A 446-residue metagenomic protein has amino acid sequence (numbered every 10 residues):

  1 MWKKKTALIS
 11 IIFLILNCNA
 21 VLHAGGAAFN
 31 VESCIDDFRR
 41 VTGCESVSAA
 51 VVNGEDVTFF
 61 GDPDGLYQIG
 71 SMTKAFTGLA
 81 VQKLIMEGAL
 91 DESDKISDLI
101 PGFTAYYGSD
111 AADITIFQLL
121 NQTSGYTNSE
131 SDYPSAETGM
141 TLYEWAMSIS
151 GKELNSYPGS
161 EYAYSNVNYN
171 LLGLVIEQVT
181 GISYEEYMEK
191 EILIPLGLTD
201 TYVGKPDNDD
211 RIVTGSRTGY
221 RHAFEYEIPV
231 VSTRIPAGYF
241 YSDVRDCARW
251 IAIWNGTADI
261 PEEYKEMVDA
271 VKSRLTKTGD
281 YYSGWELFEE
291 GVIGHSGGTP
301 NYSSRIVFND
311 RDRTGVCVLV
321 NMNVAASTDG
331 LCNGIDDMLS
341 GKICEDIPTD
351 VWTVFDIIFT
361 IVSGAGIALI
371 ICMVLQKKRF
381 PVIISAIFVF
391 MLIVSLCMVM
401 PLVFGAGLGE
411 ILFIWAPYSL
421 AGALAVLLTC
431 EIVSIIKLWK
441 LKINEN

Functional and structural regions predicted by a protein language model:
M1-A27, V51: Hydrophobic secretory-pathway targeting helix
L22-F29, Q68, I100: Cross-kingdom Sec-pathway N-terminal secretion signals
G25-N53, I228-N446: Catalytic loop of the DD-peptidase/beta-lactamase superfamily, centered on the K-T-G motif and neighboring
I35, A49, E55, Q68-S93 (+3 more regions): Active-site SXXK
E45, G108-P300: Short, surface-exposed loop or secondary-structure junction motifs that flank catalytic or metal-binding residues
D56-D62: Amphipathic coiled-coil signal-relay and dimerization helices
Y67-G70, Y162-Y164: Catalytic tyrosine of NAD(P)H-dependent dehydrogenase/reductases that use a Tyr as the general acid/base
D91-Y107, L196: Short, glycine/proline-biased beta-turn/loop segments that scaffold the active-site neighborhood
